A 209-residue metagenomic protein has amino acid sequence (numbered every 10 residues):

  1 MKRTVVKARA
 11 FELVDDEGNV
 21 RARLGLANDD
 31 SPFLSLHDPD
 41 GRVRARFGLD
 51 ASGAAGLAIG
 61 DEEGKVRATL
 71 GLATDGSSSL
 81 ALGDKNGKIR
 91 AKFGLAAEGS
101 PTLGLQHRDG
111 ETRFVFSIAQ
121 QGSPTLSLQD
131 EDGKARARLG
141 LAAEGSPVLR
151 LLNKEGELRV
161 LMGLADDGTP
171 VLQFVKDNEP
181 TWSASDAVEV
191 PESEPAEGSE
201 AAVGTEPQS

Functional and structural regions predicted by a protein language model:
M1-E194: Parallel beta-helix/beta-solenoid repeats that form elongated, surface-exposed shafts/blades used for receptor binding
A196-S209: Long, low-complexity, intrinsically disordered segments
